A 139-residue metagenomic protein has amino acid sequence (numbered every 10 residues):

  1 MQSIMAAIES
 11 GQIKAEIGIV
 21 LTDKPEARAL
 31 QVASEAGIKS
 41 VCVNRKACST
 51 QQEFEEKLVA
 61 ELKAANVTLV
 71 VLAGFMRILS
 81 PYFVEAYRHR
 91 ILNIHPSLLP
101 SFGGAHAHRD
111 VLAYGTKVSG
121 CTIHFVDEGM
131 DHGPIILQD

Functional and structural regions predicted by a protein language model:
M1-R28, V32: N-terminal Rossmann-like dinucleotide-binding module
A7, L69, A73-D139: Donor/substrate-binding cores of folate-linked one-carbon enzymes
T22-D23, A47, Q51, A65-P81: N-terminal glycine-rich "phosphate-gripper" loop used for MgATP/nucleotide binding and carboxylate activation
A36-G37, Y87: Short, structured coil segments at secondary-structure junctions
V41-K46, I94: Short beta->alpha connector loops at strand-helix junctions that form conserved, small/polar/Pro-enriched
Q52-V59: Charged helix-capping and loop-helix junction motifs
